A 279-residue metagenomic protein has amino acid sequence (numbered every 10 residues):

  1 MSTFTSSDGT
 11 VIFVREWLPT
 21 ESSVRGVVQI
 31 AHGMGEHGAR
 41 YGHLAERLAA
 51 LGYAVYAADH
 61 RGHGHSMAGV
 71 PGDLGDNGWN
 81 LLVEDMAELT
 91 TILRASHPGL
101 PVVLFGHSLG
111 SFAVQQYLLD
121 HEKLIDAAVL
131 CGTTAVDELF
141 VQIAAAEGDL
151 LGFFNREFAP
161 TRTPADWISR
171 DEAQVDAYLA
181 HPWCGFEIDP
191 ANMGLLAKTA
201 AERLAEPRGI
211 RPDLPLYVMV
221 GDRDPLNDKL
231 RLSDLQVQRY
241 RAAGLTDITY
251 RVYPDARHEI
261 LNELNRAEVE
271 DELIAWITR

Functional and structural regions predicted by a protein language model:
M1-P19: N-terminal cap/lid segment of alpha/beta-hydrolase-fold proteins
V24-G33: Short beta-strand element of the alpha/beta-hydrolase
H32-E36, S108, D222-R223: Active-site glycine-rich loops that stabilize anionic/oxyanionic intermediates across multiple enzyme folds
G38-R40, A45-P71: Conserved alpha/beta-hydrolase
G75-A95: Alpha/beta-hydrolase active-site loop
F105-I188: Alpha/beta-hydrolase-fold enzymes
V218-V220: Short beta-strand/loop motif that positions the catalytic acidic residue of the alpha/beta-hydrolase fold
D247-R279: Catalytic active-site module of serine/aspartate enzymes centered on a nucleophile-bearing elbow/loop
